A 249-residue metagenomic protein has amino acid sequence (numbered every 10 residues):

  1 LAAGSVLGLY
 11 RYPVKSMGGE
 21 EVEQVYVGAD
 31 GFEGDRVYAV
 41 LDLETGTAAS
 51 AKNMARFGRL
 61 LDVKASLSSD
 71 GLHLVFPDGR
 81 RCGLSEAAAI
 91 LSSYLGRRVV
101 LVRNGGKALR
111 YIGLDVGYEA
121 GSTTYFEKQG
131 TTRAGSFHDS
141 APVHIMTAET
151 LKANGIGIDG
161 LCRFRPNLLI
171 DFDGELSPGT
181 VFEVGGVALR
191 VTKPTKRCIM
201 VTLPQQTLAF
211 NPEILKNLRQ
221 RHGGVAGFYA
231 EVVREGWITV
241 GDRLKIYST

Functional and structural regions predicted by a protein language model:
L1-T249: Metal-cofactor-dependent catalytic cores
